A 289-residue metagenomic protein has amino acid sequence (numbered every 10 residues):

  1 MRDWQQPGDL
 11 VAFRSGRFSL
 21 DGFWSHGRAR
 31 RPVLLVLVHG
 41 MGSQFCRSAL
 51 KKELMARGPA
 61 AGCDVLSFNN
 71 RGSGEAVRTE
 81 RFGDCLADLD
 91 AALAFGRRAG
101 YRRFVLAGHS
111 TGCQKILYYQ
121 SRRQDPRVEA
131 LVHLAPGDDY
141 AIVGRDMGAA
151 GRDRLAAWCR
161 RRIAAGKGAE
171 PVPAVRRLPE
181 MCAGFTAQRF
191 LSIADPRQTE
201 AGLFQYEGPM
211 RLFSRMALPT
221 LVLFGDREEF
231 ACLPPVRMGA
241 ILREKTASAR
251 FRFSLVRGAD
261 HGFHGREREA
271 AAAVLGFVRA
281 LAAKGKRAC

Functional and structural regions predicted by a protein language model:
M1-R30: N-terminal cap/lid segment of alpha/beta-hydrolase-fold proteins
S19, R28-A61, L66-R71: Short, surface-exposed "cap/lid" segments of acyl-processing enzymes
R71-V105: Catalytic nucleophile-loop/oxyanion-hole region of alpha/beta-hydrolase and closely related hydrolase-like folds
F95, Y101-R161, I193-D195: Primarily recognizes the serine-hydrolase "nucleophile elbow" in alpha/beta-hydrolase and SGNH/GDSL folds
M216, V222-F224: Short beta-strand/loop motif that positions the catalytic acidic residue of the alpha/beta-hydrolase fold
E229-M238: Conserved alpha/beta-hydrolase "acid-adjacent" motif
F253-A259: Short glycine-rich catalytic loops that host catalytic nucleophiles or stabilize transition states across multiple
A259-R268: Catalytic histidine-centered segment of alpha/beta-hydrolase-like enzymes
